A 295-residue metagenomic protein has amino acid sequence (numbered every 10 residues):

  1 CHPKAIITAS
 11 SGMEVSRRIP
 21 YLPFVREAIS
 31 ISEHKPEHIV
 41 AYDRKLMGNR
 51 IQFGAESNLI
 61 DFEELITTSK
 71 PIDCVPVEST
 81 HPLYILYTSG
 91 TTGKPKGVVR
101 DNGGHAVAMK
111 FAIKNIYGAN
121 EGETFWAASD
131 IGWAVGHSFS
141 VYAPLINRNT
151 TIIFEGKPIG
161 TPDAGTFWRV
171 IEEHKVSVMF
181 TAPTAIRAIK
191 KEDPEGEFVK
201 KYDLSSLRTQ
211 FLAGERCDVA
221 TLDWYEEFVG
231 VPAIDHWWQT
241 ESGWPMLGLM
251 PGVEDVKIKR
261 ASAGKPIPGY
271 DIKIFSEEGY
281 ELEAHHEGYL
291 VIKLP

Functional and structural regions predicted by a protein language model:
C1, S129-N147, T240, P251-V253: Conserved coil-to-alpha-helix start sites within the AMP-binding
C1-A28, G97-V99, T150-I159, I234: Short beta-strand->loop structural element characteristic of the AMP-binding/adenylate-forming
T8-S79, D193-E195: ANL superfamily adenylate-forming
I39-Y42, F53-Y87, K94, G104-M109 (+2 more regions): Conserved pre-ATP/AMP-binding loop-to-beta segment of ANL
C74-V77, K259-P266, E281: Short Gly/Pro-enriched turn/cap motifs at secondary-structure boundaries
A106-T124, A134-S177, K191-E192, E197: Conserved AMP-binding/adenylation subdomain of ANL enzymes
N149, S177-T181, K190-K257, D271 (+1 more regions): Gly/Ser/Thr-rich phosphate-binding loop
K273-L294: Conserved beta-loop-beta connector loops within the AMP-binding
